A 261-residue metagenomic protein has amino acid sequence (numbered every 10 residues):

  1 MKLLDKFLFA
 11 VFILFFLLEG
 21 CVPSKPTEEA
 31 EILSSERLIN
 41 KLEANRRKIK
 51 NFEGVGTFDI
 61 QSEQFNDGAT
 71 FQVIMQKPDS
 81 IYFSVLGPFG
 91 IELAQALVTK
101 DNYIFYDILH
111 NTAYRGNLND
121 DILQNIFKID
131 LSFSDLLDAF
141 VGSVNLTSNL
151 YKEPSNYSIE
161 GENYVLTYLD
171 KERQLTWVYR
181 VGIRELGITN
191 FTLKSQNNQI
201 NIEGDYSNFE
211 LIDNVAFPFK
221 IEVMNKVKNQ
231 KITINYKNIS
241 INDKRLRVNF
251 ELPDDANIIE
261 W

Functional and structural regions predicted by a protein language model:
M1-C21: Sec-dependent bacterial lipoprotein signal peptides
C21-D67, I259-W261: N-terminal leader/targeting segments and the immediate start of mature chains
A44-F52, Q64-D67, I74-Q76, A96 (+2 more regions): Edge/loop elements at the starts and ends of beta-strands within beta-rich repeat scaffolds
E63-N66, L86-L93, N197-I200, K226-K231: Solvent-exposed loop/turn segments connecting transmembrane beta-strands in outer-membrane beta-barrel proteins
S80-S134: An acidic-aromatic
L123-N163: Hydrophobic, well-structured mid-protein blocks that either form specific transmembrane helices
K152-W261: Gly/Pro-enriched, hydrophobic low-complexity segments that function as extracytoplasmic propeptides/linkers
